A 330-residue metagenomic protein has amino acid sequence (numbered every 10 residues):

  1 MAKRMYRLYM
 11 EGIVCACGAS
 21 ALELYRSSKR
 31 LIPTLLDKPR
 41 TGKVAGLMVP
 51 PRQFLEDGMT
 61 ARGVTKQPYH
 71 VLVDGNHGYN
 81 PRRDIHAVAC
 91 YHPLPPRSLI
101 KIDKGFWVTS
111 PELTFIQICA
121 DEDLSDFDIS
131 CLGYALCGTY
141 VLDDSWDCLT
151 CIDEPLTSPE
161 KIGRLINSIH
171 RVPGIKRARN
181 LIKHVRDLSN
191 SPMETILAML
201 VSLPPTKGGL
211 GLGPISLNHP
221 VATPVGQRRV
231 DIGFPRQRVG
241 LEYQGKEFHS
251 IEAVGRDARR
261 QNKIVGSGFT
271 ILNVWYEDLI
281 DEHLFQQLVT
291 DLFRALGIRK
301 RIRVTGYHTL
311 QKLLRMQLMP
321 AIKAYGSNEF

Functional and structural regions predicted by a protein language model:
M1-R171, V304, K312-F330: Short gly/ser-rich loop at a beta-strand->alpha-helix junction or flexible surface loop bordering the NTP-binding
I152-F330: Surface segments flanking catalytic/ligand-binding clefts of nucleic-acid enzymes
